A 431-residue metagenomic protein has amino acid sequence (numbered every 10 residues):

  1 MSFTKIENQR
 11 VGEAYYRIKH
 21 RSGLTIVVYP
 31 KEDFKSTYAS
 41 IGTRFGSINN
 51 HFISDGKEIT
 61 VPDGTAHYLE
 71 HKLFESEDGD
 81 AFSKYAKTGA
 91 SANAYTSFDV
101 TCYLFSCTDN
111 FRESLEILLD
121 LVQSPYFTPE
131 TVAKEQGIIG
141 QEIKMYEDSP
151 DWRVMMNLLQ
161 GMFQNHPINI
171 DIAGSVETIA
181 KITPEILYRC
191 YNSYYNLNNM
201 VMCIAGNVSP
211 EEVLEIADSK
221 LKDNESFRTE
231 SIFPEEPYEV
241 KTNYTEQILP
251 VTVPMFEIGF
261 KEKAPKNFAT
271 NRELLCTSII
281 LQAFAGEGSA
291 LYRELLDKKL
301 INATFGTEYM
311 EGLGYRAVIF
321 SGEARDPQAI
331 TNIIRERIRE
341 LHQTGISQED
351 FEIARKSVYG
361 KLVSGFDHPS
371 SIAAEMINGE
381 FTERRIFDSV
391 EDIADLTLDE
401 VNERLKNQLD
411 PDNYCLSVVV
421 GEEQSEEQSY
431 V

Functional and structural regions predicted by a protein language model:
M1-D80, Y188-E294, C415-V431: His/Glu-rich zincin catalytic helix
S2-R17, G161-M200, P234, L362 (+1 more regions): Histidine-acidic residue clusters that define the catalytic metal-binding segment of zinc metallopeptidase domains
S36-F45, N49-N50, G64, D80-L121 (+6 more regions): M16 family metallopeptidases and their MPP-like homologs
Q123-E130: Short, polar/flexible loop-turn hinges at active-site or ligand-entry regions and domain interfaces
K144-D148, T242-V253, Y359-S370, M376: Short, low-order "capping/linker" segments at domain edges
S149, R153: Active-site-adjacent helix/loop patches that line small-molecule binding or acyl-intermediate pockets
S370-S371, N402-K406, E423-S425: Acyl-CoA-dependent O-acyltransferases
